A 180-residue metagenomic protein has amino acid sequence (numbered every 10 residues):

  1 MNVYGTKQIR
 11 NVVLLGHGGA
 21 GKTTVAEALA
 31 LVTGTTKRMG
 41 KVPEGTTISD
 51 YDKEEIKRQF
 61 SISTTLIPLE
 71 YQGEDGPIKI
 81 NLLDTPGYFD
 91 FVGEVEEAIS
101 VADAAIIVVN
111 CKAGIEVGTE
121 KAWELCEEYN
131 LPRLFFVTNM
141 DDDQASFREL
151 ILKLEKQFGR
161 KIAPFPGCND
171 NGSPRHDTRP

Functional and structural regions predicted by a protein language model:
M1-V109, I115, F158, P164: P-loop NTPase switch module centered on the Walker A-proximal segment
G21, D142, N171: Flexible, glycine-rich phosphate/dinucleotide-binding loops and adjacent beta-alpha linkers at cofactor/substrate
A26-E27, K41, G93-V95, T119-E120 (+2 more regions): Short acidic, glycine/serine/threonine-rich loops at helix termini
P43-E44, W123, C168, G172: Residue-level signal for alpha-helical context at structural boundaries
I99, A105-F165: Conserved C-terminal guanine-recognition region of P-loop GTPase G domains, centered on the G4
R160, P164, N169-P180: Conserved P-loop NTPase
